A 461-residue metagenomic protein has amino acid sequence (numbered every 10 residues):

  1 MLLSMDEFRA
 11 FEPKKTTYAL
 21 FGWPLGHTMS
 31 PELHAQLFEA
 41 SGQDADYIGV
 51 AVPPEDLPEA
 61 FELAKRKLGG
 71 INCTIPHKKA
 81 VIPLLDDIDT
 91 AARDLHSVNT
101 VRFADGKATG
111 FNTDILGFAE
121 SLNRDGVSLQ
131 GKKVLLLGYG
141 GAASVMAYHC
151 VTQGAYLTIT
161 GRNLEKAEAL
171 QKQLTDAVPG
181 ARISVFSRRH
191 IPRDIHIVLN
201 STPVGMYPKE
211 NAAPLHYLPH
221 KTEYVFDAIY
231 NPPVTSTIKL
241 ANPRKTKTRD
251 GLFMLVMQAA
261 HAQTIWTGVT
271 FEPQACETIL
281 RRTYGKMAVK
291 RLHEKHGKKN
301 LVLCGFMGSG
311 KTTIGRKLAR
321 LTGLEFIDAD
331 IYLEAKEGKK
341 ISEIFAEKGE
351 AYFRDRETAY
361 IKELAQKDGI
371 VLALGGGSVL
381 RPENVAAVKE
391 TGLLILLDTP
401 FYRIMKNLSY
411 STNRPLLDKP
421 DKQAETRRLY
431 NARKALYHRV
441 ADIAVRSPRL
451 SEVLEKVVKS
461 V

Functional and structural regions predicted by a protein language model:
L2-V127, P232-V234, I238-L240, R244-K247: Phosphate/diphosphate ligand-binding glycine-rich loop within oxidoreductases
G22, G110-N112, L122, G131-V151 (+3 more regions): Glycine-rich adenosine-cofactor-binding loop
P179-R249, S378-V385: Rossmann-like adenosine-cofactor binding region
A228-H296: Adenosine-phosphate binding glycine-rich loop
T278-K298, K317, L321, N431-V461: NTP-dependent small-molecule kinase module
T312: Walker A/P-loop
I331-V379, E383-A387, R414, R427: ATP-dependent small-molecule kinase phosphotransfer cores that center on conserved nucleotide phosphate-binding segments
E390-A435: A glycine- and Lys/Arg-enriched "phosphate-lid" helix/loop adjacent to the NTP-binding pocket of small-molecule kinases
